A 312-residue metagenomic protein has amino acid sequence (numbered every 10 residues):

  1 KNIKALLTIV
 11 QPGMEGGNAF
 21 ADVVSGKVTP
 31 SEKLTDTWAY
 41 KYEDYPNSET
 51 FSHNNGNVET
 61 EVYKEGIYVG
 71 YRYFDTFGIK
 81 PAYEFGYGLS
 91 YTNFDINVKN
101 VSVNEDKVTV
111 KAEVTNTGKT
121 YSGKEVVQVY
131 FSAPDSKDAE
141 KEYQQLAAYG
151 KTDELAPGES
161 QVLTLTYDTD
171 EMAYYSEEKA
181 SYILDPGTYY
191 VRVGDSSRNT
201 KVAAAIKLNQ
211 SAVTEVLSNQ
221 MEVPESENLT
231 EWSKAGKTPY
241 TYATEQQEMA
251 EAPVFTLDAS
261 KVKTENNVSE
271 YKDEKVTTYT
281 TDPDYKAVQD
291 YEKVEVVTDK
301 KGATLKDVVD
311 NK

Functional and structural regions predicted by a protein language model:
N2-I3, T50, Q144, Y167-D170 (+1 more regions): Short acidic (Asp/Glu) and glycine-rich catalytic loops that position anionic groups and cofactors
N2-V108, E113-K124, P186, Y190-G194 (+3 more regions): Secreted, periplasmic, or luminal enzymes acting at the cell surface/secretory milieu
V114-G118, A133-D135, T169-E171, D195-S197: Beta-strand elements of well-folded, non-transmembrane domains
T117-Q144: Short acidic, flexible loop segments centered on an aromatic residue
K137-E177: Intrinsically disordered, low-complexity Pro/Gly/Ser/Thr-rich segments with frequent PxxP/GP/PP motifs and embedded
T166-S197: Short, surface-exposed ligand- or partner-binding patches at beta-edge/loop junctions that are enriched in aromatics
N199-A204: Extracellular and select intracellular beta-sandwich modules with Ser/Thr-enriched, small-residue motifs on
E295-K312: N-terminal amphipathic, basic-rich helices that act as targeting or association modules
